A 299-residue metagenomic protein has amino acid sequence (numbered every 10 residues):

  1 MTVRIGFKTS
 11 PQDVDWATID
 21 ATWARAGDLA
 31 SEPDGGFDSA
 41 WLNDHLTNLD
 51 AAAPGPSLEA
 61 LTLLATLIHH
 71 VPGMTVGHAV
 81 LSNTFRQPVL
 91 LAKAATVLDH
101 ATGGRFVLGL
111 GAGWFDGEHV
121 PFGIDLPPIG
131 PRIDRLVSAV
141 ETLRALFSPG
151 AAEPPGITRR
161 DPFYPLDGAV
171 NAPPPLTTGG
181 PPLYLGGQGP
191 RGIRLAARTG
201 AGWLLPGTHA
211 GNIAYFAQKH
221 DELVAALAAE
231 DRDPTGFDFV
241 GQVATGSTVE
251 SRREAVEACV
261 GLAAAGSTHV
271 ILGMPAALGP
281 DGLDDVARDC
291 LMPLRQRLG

Functional and structural regions predicted by a protein language model:
M1-H70, P181, A277, R288-D289: N-terminal beta1-alpha1-beta2 module of alpha/beta enzyme domains
I5-T18, L81-V89, T178-Q188, Q242-R253: Active-site mouth loops of central-metabolism enzymes
I5-T9, D38-L42, T75-H78, F106-L110 (+4 more regions): Hydrophobic faces of well-ordered beta-strands that scaffold small-molecule active sites in alpha/beta enzyme cores
D15-E32, L91-A94, L185-R198, E250-L262: Short, acidic/polar
D28, E32, G36-D38, I129-P174 (+1 more regions): An alpha-helical appendage that flanks or caps ligand/catalytic pockets
G36, H70-G73, T102, A197-W203 (+1 more regions): Glycine-enriched alpha-helix->loop->beta-strand junction motifs that scaffold or abut catalytic
A52-A53, Q87-T199, D221-A226, T235: Internal, glycine-rich beta/alpha segment that forms the wall or movable "lid" of small-molecule/cofactor binding
A65-H69, T75-Q87: Structural motif corresponding to the early beta-alpha repeats
